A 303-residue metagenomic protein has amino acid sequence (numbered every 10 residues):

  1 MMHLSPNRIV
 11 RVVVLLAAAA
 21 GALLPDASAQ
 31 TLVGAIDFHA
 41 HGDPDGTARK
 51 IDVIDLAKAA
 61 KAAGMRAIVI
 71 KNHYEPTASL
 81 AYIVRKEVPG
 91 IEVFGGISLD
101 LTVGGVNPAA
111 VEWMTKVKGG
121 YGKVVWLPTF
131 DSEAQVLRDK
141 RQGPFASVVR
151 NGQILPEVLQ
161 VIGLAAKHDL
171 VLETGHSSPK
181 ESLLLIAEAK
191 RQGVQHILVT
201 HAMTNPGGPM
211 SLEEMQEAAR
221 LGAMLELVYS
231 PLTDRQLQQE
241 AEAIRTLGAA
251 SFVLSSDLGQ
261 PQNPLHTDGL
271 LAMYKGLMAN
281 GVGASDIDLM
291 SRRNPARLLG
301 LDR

Functional and structural regions predicted by a protein language model:
M1-R8: N-terminal secretory signal peptides that target proteins for export/translocation
V10-L23: Bacterial N-terminal signal peptides
A27, V53-L56, A78-I83, P89 (+5 more regions): Histidine/acidic residue-rich metal-binding segments in metalloenzymes
S28-G90: An N-terminally biased module of ancient metal coordination in phosphate/nucleic-acid-related enzymes
G34-A40, I68-I70, F94-I97, V125-L127 (+4 more regions): Hydrophobic faces of well-ordered beta-strands that scaffold small-molecule active sites in alpha/beta enzyme cores
F38-A48, F130-Q153: Glycine-rich phosphate-binding "P-loop"
V228, A249-H266: Short acidic/histidine-rich active-site segments
G269-R303: Mid-to-C-terminal alpha-helical segments outside catalytic/metal-binding sites
